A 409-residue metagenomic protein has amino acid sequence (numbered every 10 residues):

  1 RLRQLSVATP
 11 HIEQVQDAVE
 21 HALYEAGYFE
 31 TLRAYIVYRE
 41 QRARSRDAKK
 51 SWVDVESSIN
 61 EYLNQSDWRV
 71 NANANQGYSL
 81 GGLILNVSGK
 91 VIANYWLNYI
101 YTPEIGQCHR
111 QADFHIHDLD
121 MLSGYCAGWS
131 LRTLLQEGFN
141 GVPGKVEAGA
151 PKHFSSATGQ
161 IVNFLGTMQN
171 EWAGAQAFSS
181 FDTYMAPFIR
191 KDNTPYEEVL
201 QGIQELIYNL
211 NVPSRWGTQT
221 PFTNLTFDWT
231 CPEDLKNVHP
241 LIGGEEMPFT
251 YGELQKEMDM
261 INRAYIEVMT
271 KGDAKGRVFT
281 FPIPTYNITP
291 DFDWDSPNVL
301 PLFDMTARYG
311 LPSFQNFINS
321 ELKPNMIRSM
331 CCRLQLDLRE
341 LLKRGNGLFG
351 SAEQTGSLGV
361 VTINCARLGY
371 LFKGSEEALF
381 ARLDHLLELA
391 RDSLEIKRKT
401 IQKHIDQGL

Functional and structural regions predicted by a protein language model:
R1-S58: Charged, amphipathic alpha-helical regulatory modules used for macromolecular assembly or allosteric control
Q41-L409: Conserved catalytic cores of very large enzyme subunits
